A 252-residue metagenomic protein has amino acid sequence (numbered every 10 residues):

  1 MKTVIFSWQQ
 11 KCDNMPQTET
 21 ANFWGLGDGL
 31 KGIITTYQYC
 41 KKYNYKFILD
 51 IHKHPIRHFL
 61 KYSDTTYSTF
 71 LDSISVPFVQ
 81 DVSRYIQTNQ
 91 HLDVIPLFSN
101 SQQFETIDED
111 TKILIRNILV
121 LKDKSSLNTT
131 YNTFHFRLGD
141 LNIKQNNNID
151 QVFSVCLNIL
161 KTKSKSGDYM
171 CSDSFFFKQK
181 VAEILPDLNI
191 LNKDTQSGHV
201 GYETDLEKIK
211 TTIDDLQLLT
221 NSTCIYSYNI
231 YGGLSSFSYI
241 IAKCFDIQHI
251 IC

Functional and structural regions predicted by a protein language model:
M1-G27: N-terminal regions that are enriched for targeting/export leaders and immediately downstream pro/stem segments
K2-V4, H52-K165: Secretory-pathway luminal glycosyltransferase catalytic domains
K11-C12, H52-R57, R137-L141, D173-F177 (+2 more regions): Short, solvent-exposed loop/turn segments at secondary-structure junctions
G29-K42, V152-K161: Histidine-anchored nucleotide/phosphate-binding helix
I34, T212-C252: A donor-sugar binding/catalytic signature common to diverse glycosyltransferases and related nucleotide-sugar
F47-H52, Y169-C171: Short internal beta-strands
F59-F70, K178-D187, S238-K243: Short, aromatic/basic amphipathic alpha-helical patches
N189-Y228: Donor nucleotide-activated moiety binding/catalytic core segment of transferases that use nucleotide-activated donors
